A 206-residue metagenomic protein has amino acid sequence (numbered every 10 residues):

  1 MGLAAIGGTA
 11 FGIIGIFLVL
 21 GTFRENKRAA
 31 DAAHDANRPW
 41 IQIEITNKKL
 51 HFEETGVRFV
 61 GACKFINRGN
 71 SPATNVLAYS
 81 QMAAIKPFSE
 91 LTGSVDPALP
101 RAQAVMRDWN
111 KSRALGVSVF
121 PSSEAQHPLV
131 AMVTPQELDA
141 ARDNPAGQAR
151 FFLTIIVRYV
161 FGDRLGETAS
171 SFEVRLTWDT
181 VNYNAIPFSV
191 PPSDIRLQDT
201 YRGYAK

Functional and structural regions predicted by a protein language model:
M1-F88, I155, T200, Y204: Membrane-proximal alpha-helical anchors
A5, A83-P87, R107, K111 (+3 more regions): Regulatory/sensor and coupling segments of signal-transduction and defense proteins
F59-G61, V76-A78, H127-L129, F151-I155 (+1 more regions): Hydrophobic residues positioned within well-ordered beta-strands of beta-sheet architectures
N70-S71, I85-E90, V160-T168: Short, cysteine-centered beta-strand-loop-beta hairpins and adjacent loop/turn segments enriched in charged/polar
M82-P100: Short aromatic-acidic-glycine turn motif
V95-A141: Intrinsically disordered, low-complexity Pro/Gly/Ser/Thr-rich segments with frequent PxxP/GP/PP motifs and embedded
G147-G162: Internal, hydrophobic beta-strand segments that form the core of beta-sheet-rich folds
D163-K206: Acidic, serine/threonine- and proline-rich intrinsically disordered appendage/tail regions
